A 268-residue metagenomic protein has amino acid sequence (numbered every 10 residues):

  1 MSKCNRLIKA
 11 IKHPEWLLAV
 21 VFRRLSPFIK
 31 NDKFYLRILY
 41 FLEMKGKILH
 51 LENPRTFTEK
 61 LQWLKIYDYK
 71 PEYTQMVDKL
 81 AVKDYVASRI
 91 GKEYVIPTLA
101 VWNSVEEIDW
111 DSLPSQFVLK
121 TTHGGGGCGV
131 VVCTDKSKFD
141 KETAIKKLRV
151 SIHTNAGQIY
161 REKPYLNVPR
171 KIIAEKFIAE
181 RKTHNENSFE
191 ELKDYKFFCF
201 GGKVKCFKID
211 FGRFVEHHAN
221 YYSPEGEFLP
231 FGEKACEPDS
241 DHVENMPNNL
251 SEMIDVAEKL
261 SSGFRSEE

Functional and structural regions predicted by a protein language model:
M1-D68: Membrane-proximal basic amphipathic "stem/tether" segments
S2-L7, L17-R24, E106-F139, E190-V215: Internal hydrophobic scaffold segments of catalytic domains
N53-K136, T143, K147-K163: A conserved helix-loop-beta module that forms one wall/lid of the active-site cleft in ATP-utilizing catalytic domains
K79, K83, K171, L250-I254: A structural signal for well-ordered alpha-helical scaffolds and beta->alpha junctions
L113, S137-A235, M246: Phosphate-binding site of ATP-dependent enzymes
I173, K193, M253-K259: Short, hydrophobic/aromatic alpha-helical segments in well-folded domains
G232-E258: A conserved mid-domain beta-alpha-beta active-site/ligand-binding segment of alpha/beta enzyme cores
G263-E268: Conserved metal-phosphate-binding beta-hairpin within the catalytic cores of diverse ATP-dependent phosphoryl-transfer
